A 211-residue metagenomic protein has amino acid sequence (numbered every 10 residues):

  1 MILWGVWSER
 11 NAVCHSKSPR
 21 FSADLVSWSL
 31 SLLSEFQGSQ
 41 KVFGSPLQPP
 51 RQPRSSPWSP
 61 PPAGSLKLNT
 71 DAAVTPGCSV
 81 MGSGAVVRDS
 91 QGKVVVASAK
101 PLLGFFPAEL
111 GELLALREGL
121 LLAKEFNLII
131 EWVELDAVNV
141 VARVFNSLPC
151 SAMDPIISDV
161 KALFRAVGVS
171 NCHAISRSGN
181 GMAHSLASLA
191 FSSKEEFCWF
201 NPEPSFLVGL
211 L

Functional and structural regions predicted by a protein language model:
M1-L211: Primary recognition of RNase H-like, Mg2+-dependent phosphodiesterase/nuclease domains
